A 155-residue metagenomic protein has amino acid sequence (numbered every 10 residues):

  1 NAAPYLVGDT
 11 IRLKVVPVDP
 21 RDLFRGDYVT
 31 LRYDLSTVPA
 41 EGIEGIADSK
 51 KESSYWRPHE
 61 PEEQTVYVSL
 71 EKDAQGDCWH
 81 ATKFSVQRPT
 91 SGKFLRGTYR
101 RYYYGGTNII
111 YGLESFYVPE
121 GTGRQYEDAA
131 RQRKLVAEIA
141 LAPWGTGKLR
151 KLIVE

Functional and structural regions predicted by a protein language model:
N1-E155: Helix-rich terminal scaffold detector
